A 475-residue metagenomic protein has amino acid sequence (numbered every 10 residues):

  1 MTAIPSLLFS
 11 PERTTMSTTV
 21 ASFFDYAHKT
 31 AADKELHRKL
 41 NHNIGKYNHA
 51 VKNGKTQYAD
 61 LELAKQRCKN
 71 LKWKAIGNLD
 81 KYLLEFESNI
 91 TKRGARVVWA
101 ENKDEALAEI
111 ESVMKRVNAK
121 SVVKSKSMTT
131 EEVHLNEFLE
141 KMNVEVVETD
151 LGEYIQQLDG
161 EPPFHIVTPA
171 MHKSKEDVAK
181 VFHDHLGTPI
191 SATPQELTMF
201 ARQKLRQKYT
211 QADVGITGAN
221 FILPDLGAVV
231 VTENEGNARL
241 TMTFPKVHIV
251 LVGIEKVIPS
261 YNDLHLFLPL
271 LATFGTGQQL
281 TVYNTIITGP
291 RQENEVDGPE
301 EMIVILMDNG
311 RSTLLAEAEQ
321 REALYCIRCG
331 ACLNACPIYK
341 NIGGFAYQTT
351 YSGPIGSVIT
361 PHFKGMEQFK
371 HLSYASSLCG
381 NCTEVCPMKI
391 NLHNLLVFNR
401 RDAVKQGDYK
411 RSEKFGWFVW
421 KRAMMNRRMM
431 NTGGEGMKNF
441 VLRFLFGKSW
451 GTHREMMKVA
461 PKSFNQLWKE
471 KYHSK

Functional and structural regions predicted by a protein language model:
I4-E319: The feature marks the mature, well-folded catalytic cores of soluble enzymes
V20, F24-L40, I44-Y47, Q57 (+2 more regions): Intrinsic disorder at enzyme termini
N78, D150, S174, T193 (+9 more regions): Secondary-structure junction/capping motif
P194-R206, G215, T273, Y283-Q292 (+5 more regions): Amphipathic, soluble alpha/beta structural segments
N294-A323, L333, I338-G447: Ferredoxin-type iron-sulfur electron-transfer modules in oxidoreductases and energy-metabolism complexes
C326: Phosphate-binding glycine-rich loops and their immediate beta-loop-alpha structural context
C329: Catalytic adenosine-cofactor/nucleotide-binding cores of aminoacyl-tRNA synthetases and other
